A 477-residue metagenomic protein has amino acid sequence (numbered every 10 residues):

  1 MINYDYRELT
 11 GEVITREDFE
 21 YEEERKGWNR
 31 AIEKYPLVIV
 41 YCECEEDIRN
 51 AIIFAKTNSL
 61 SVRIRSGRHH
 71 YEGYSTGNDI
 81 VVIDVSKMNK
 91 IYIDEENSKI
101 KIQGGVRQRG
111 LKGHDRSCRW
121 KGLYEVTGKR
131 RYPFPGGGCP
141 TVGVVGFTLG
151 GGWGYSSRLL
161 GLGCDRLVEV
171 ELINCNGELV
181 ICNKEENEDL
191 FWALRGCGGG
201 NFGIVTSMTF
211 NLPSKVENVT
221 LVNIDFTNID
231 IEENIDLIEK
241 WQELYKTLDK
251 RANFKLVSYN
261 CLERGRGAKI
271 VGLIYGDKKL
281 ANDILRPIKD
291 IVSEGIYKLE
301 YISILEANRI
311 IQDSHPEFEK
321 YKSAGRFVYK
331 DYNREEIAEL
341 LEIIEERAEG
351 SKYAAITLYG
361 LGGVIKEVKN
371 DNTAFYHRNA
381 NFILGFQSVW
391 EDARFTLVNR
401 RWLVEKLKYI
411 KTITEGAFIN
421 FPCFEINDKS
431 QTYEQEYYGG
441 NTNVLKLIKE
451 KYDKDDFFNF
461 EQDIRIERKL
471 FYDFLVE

Functional and structural regions predicted by a protein language model:
M1-E477: Soluble FAD-dependent oxygen oxidases
